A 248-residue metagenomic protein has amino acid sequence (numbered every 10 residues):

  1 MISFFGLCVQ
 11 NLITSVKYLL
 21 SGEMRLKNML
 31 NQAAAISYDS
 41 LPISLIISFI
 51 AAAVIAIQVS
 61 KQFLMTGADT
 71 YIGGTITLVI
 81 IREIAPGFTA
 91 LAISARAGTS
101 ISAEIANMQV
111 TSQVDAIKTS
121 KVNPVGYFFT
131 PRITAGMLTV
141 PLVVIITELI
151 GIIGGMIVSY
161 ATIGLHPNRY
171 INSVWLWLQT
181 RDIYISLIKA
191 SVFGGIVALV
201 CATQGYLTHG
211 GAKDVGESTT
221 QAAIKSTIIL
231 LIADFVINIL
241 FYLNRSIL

Functional and structural regions predicted by a protein language model:
M1-M29, Q204-H209: Short, membrane-interfacial amphipathic segments enriched in basic
L20-I46, I224-T227: Membrane-interface helix starts
I36-F88, A92: Active-site cofactor/substrate anionic-group-binding motifs, chiefly glycine- and Lys/Arg-rich phosphate-binding loops
L41-A53, I57, M137, P141 (+7 more regions): Hydrophobic alpha-helical segments of membrane proteins
Q58-I81, E148-S191, L199-T219, F241-L248: Membrane-interfacial helix-loop-helix connectors in multipass membrane proteins
I72-D115, V200: Hydrophobic alpha-helical transmembrane segments of multi-pass membrane transport proteins
I105-T130, A212-V215: Short cytoplasmic-facing helical segments at TM-TM junctions of multi-pass membrane proteins
N123-V144, S218, A222: Start (N-cap) of specific transmembrane helices in multi-pass transporter permeases
